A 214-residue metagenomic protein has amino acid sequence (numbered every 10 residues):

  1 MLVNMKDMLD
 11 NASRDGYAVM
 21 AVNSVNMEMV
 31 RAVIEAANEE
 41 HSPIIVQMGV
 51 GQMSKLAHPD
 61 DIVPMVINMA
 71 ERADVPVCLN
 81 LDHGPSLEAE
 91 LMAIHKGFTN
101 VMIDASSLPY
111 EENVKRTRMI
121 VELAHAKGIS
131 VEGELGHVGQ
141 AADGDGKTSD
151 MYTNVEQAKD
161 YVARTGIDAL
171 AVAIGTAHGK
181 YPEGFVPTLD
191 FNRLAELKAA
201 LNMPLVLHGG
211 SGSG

Functional and structural regions predicted by a protein language model:
V3-D15, M27-Q52, A57-P76, G84-P204 (+1 more regions): Alpha/beta enzyme core
M20-E28: N-terminal pre-domain/capping segments
N23, H208-G210: Histidine-centered divalent metal-coordination motifs
